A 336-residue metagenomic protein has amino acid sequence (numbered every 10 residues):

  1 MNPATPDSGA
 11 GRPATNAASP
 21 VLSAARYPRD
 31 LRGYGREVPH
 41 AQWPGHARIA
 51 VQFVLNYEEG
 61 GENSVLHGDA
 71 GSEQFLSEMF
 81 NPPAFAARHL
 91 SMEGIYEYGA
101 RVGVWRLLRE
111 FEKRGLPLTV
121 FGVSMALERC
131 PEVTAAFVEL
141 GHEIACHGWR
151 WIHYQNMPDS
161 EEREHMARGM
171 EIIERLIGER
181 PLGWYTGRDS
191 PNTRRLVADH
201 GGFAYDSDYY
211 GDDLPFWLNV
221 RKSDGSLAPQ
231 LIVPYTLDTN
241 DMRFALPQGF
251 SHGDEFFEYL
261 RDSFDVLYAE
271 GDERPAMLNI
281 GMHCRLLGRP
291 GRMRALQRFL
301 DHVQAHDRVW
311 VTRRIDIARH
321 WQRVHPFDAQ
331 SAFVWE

Functional and structural regions predicted by a protein language model:
N2-L231, F257-I280, L286-E336: Catalytic alpha-helical scaffold of carbohydrate-active enzymes acting on polysaccharides/glycoconjugates
D224-F244: A structural motif
D238-N240, M282-R285: Active-site clefts of carbohydrate-active enzymes
T239-Y259: Binuclear metal-dependent hydrolase catalytic cores centered on His/Asp/Glu-rich metal-binding motifs
